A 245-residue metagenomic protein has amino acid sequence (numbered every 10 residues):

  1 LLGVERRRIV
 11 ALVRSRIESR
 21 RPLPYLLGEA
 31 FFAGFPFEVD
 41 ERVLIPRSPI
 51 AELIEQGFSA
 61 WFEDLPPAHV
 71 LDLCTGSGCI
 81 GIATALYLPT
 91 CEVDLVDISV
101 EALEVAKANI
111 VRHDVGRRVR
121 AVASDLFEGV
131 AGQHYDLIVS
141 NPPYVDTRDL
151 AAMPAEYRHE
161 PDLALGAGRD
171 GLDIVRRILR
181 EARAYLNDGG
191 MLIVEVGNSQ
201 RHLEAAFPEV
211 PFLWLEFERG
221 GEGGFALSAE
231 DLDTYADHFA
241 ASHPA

Functional and structural regions predicted by a protein language model:
L1, R42, G166-D170: Pocket-edge positions in alpha/beta enzyme catalytic cores
L1-L2, A11, L23-P24, A30-F31 (+4 more regions): Intrinsically disordered, low-complexity segments enriched in polar/charged residues with Gly/Pro, especially when
L2-R7, I80, T84, V111-H113 (+2 more regions): Short, structured coil/loop segments at alpha-helix boundaries
G3, R7-P89, V100-V105: SAM-dependent Rossmann-like transferase core, predominantly class I methyltransferases with a strong bias toward
E55, T90-P244: S-adenosylmethionine
